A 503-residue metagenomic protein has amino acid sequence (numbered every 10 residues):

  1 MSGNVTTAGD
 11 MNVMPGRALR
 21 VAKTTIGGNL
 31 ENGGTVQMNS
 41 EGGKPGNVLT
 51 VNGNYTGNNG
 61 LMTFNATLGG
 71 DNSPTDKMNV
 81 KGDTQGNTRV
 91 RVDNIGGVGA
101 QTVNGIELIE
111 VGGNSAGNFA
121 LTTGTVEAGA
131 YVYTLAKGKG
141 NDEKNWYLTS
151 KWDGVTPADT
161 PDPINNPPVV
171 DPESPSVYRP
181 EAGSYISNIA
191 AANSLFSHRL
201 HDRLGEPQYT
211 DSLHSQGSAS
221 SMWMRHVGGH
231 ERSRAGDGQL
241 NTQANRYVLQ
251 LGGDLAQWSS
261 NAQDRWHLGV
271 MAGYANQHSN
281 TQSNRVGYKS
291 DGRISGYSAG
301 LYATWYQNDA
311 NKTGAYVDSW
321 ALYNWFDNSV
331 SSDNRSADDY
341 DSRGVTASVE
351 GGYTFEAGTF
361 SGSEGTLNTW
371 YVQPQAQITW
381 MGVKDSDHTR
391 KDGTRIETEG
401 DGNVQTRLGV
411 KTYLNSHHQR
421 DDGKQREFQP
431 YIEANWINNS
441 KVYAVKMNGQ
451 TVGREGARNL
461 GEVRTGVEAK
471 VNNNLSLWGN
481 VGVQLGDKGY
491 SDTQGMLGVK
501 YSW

Functional and structural regions predicted by a protein language model:
M1-D83, N87, D93-N94, V98-W152 (+1 more regions): Extracellular beta-solenoid/beta-roll
S2-D10, A18-N29, G53-Y55, E143-R203 (+4 more regions): Primarily extracellular Gram-negative trimeric autotransporter adhesin
G99-S115, G238-Q257, R395-N403: Short secondary-structure subsegments characteristic of cysteine-rich extracellular domains
E107-I109, M222-W223, H267-Y274, V317-A321 (+2 more regions): Extended hydrophobic secondary-structure segments that form protein cores and membrane-embedded regions
P163-S363, N480-G482, D487-Q494, K500: Outer membrane beta-barrel translocator domains of Type V secretion systems
G300, Q375, G382, K391-W503: Outer membrane beta-barrel transmembrane domains
S386: Structured binding elements
